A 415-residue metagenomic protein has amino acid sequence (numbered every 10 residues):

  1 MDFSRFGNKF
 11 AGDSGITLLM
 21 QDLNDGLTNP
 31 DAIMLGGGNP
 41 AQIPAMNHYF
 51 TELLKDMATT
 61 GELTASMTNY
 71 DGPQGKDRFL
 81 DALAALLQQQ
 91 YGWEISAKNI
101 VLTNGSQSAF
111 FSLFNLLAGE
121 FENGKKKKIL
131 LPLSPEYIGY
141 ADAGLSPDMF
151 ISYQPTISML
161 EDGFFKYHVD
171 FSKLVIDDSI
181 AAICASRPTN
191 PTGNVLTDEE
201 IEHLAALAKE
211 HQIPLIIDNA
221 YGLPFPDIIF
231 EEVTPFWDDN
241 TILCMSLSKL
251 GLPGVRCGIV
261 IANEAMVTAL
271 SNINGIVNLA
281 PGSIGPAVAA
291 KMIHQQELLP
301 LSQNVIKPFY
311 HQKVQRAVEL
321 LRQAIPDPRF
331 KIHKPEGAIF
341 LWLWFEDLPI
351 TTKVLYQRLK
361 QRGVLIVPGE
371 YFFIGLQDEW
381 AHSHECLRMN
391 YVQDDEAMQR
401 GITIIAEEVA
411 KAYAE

Functional and structural regions predicted by a protein language model:
M1-Q74, A85, Q89, I213 (+1 more regions): N-terminal "arm"/small-domain region of PLP-dependent enzymes with the aminotransferase-like
G36, I306-V318, F330-W344: Conserved glycine-rich beta-strand-loop-beta hairpin in the small C-terminal domain of fold type I
A65-H211, I216-W237, I242, Y413: Conserved core of the PLP fold type I
D81, A85, Q89, W93-E94 (+4 more regions): PLP-dependent enzyme catalytic core of the Aspartate aminotransferase-like
E232-N272, A280-G285, M398-G401: Active-site PLP attachment segment
E264-A269, L298-L299, L348-I350: Short helix-loop capping/hinge motifs at secondary-structure junctions, enriched in acidic/polar residues
S271-G275, Q295-V318: Structural signature of PLP-dependent enzymes
P328-G363: Conserved PLP-binding catalytic core of the aspartate aminotransferase-like
